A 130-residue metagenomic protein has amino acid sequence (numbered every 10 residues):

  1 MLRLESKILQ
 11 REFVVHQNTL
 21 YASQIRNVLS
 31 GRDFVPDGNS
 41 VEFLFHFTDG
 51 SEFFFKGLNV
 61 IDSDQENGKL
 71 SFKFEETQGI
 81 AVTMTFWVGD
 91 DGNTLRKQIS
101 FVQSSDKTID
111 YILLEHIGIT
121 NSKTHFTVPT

Functional and structural regions predicted by a protein language model:
L2-E5, L9-Q10, A22-T130: Polysaccharide-binding surfaces and accessory modules of carbohydrate-active proteins
T19: Substrate/cofactor-recognition hotspot
